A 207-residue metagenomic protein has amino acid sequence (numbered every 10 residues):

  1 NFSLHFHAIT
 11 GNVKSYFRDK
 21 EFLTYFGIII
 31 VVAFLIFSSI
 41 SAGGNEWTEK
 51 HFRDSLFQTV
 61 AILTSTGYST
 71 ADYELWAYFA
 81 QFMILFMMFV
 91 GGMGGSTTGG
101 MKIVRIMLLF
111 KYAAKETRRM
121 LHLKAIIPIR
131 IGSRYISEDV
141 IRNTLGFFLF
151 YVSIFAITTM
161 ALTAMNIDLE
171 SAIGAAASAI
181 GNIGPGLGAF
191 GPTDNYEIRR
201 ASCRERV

Functional and structural regions predicted by a protein language model:
N1-R206: Membrane-proximal intracellular helices of multi-pass ion channels
